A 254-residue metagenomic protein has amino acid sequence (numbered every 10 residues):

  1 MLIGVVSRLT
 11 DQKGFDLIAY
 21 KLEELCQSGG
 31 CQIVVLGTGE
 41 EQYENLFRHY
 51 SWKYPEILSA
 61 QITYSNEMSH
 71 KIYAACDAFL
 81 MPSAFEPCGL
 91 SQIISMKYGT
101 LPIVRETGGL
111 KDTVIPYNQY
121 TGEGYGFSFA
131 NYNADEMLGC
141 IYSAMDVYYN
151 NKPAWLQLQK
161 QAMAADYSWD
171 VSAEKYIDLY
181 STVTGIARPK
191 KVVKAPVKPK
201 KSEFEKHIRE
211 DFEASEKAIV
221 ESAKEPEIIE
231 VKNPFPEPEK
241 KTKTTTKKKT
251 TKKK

Functional and structural regions predicted by a protein language model:
M1-Q12: Conserved donor-binding/catalytic core segment of Leloir-type glycosyltransferases
R8, L36-T38, T63, R105 (+1 more regions): Cofactor-binding loop segments of dinucleotide-utilizing enzymes, especially the Rossmann-like FAD- and NAD(P)+-binding
T10-E23: A conserved mid-protein helix/loop that constitutes part of the nucleotide-sugar donor-binding site
G29-K71: Nucleotide-activated donor-binding/catalytic signature segment of Leloir-type glycosyltransferases, i.e., the conserved
N66, K71-D166: Catalytic binding pocket for nucleotide-activated donors in carbohydrate/polymer assembly enzymes
G124-P234: C-terminal amphipathic helix plus adjacent low-complexity, charged tail appended to glycosyltransferase catalytic
K243-T246, T250-T251: Low-complexity, polybasic segments enriched for Lys interleaved with small residues
